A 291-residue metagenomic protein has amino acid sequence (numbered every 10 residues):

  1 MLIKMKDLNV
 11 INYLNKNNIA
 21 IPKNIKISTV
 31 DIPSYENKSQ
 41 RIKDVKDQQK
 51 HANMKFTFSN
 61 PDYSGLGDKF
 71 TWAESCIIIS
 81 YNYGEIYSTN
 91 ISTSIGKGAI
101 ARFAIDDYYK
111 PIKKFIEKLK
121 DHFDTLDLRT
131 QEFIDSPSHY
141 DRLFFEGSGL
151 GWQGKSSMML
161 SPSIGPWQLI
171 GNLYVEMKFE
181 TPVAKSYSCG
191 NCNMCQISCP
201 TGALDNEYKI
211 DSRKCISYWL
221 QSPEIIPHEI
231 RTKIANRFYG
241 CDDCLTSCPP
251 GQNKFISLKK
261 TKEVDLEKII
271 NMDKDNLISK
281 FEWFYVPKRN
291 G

Functional and structural regions predicted by a protein language model:
L2-S188: Auxiliary alpha/beta "docking" domains used to position bulky ligands
Y35-D47, H139-L143, G147, S212-L220 (+1 more regions): Short alpha-helical interface patches
N53, A184, I230-G291: Alpha-helical scaffold domains
G98-A99, Q221-I225: A short small-residue
G154, Q168, I210, V264 (+2 more regions): Residue-level signal for pocket-adjacent positions within structured domains
L173-S186, C199-L204, I225-N236: Short, intrinsically disordered, charge-biased short linear motifs at domain edges
N191: SIR2/sirtuin NAD+-dependent deacylase catalytic core
M194-S217, P223-E224, I234-T261: Iron-sulfur cluster-binding cysteine motifs and their immediate structural context in ferredoxin-like electron-transfer
